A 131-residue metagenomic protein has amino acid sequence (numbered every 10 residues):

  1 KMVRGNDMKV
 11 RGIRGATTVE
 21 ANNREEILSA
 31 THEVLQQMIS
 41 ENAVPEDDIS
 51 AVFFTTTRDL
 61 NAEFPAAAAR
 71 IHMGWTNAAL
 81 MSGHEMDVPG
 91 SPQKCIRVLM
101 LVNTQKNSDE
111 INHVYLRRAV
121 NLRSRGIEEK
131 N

Functional and structural regions predicted by a protein language model:
V3-N131: Terminal domain-initiation and capping elements
